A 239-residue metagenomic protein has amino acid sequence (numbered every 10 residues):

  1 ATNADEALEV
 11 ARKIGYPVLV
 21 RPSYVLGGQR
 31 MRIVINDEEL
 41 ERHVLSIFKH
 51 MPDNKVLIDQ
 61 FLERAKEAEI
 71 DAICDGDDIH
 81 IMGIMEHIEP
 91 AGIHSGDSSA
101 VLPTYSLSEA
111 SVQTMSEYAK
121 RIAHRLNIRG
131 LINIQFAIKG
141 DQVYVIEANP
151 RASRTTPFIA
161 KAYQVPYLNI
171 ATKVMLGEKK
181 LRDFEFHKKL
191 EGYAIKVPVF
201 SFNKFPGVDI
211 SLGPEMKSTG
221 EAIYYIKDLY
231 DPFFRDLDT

Functional and structural regions predicted by a protein language model:
A1-M31: A conserved helix-loop-beta module that forms one wall/lid of the active-site cleft in ATP-utilizing catalytic domains
I14-P17, G27-Q29, V34-T239: ATP-dependent carboxylate activation and anion-phosphoryl transfer catalytic cores that bind Mg-ATP to form
